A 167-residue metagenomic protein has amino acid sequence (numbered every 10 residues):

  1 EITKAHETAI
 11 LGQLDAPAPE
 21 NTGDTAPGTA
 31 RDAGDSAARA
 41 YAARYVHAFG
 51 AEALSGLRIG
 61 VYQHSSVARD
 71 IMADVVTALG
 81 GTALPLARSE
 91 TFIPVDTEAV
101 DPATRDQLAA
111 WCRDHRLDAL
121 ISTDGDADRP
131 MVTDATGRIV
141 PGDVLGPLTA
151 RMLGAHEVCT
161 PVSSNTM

Functional and structural regions predicted by a protein language model:
E1, M72-A73, R129-G146: Short Gly/Thr/Asp-enriched flexible loops that form oxyanion-binding sites at enzyme active sites
E1-R113: Gly/Ser/Thr-enriched, mixed-charge loops and adjacent short helices that form phosphate/oxyanion-binding elements
A16-S36, T136-M167: Proline/glycine-rich low-complexity loops and linkers
F49-L54, W111-H115, T123-D124, M131-T133 (+2 more regions): Solvent-exposed alpha-helices and their adjacent loops that cap or buttress functional pockets in soluble metabolic
Q63, D124, V162: Conserved residues at beta->alpha junctions
A68-R69, D128-P130, T166-M167: Flexible loop/turn segments at secondary-structure boundaries
D118-S122, V158-C159: Short glycine-aspartate micro-motif
